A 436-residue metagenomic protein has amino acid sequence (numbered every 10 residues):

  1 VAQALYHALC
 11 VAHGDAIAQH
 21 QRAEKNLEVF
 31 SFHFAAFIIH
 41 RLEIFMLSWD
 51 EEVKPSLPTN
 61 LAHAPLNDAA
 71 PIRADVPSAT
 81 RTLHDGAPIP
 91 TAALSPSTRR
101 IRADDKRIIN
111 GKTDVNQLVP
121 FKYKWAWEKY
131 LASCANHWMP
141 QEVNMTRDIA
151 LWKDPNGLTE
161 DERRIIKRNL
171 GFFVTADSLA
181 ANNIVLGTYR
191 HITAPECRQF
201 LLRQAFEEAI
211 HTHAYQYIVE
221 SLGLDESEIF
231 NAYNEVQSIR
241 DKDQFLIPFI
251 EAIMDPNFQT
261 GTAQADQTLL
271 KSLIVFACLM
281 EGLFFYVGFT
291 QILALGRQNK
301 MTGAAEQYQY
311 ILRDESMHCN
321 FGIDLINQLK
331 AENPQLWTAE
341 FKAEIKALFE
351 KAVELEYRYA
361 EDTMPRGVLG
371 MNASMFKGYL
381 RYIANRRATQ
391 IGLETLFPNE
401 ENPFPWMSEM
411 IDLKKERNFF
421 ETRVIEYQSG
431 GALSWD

Functional and structural regions predicted by a protein language model:
V1-A8, I17, R22-N26: Hydrophobic, low-acid, alpha-helix-prone terminal segments
Y6, F30-F37, F45: Aromatic (phenylalanine/tyrosine) cluster motif
E51-H84: N-terminal intrinsically disordered, low-complexity tails
P90-W152: Amphipathic alpha-helical packing elements
L151-T159, T395-L396: Short, intrinsically disordered, charge-balanced linker/junction segments flanking boundaries in proteins
D161-D436: Non-heme di-metal
